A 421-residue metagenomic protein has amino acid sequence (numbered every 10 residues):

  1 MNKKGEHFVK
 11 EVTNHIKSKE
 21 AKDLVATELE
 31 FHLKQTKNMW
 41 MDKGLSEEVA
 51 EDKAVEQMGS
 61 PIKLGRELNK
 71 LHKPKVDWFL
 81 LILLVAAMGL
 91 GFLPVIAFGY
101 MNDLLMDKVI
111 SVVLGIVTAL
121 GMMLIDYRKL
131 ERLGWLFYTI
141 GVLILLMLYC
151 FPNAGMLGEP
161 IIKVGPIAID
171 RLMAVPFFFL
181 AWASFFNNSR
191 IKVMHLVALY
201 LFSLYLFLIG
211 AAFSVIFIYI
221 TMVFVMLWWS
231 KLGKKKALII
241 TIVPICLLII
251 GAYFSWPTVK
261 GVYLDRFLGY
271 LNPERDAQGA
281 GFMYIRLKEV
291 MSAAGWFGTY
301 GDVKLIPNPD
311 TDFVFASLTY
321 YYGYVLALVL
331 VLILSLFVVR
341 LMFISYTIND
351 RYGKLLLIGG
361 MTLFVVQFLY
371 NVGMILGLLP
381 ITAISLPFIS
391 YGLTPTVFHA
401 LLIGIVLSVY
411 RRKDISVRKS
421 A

Functional and structural regions predicted by a protein language model:
M1-P74: Negatively charged linear elements and acidic catalytic determinants
M39-M41, V49-G155, M361, T396-Y410 (+1 more regions): A structural signal for hydrophobic alpha-helical transmembrane segments in multi-pass membrane proteins
L105-L130, A174-N188, M222-K234, V339: Transmembrane alpha-helical segments and their membrane-water interfaces
I110, L114-G115, Y321-L341: Hydrophobic alpha-helical transmembrane segments
N187-M194, I384-A421: A juxtamembrane structural motif centered on a specific transmembrane helix
M194-Y205, S214-Y253: Hydrophobic alpha-helical segments of polytopic membrane proteins
I240-V329: Hydrophobic, glycine- and aromatic-enriched re-entrant/interface helices and adjoining loop segments
S345-A383, I389: Loop-to-helix entry and N-terminal half of a specific, functionally important transmembrane alpha helix in multi-pass
